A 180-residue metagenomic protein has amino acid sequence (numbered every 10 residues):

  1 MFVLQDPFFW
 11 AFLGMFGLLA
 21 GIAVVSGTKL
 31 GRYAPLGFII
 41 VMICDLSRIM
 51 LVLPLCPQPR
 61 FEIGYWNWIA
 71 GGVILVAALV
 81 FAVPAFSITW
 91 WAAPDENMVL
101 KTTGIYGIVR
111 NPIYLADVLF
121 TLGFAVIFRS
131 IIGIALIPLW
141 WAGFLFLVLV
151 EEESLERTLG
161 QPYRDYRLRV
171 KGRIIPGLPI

Functional and structural regions predicted by a protein language model:
M1-T102, F120-I180: Membrane-anchoring alpha-helices and their flanking helix-loop junctions
T103-L115: Histidine-centered phosphotransfer motif of kinases
